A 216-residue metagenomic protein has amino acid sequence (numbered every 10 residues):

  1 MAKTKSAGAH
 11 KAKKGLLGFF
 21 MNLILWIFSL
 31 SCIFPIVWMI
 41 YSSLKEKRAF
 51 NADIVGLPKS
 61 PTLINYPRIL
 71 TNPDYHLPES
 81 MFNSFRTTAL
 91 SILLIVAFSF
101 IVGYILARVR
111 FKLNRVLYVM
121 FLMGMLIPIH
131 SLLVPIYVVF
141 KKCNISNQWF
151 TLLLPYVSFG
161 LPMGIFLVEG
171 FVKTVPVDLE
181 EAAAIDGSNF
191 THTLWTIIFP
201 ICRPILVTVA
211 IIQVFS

Functional and structural regions predicted by a protein language model:
M1-K11: N-terminal Lys/Arg-rich, disordered targeting/topogenic segments
A9-S216: A structural signal for multi-pass alpha-helical bundles of membrane permease subunits that mediate small-molecule
